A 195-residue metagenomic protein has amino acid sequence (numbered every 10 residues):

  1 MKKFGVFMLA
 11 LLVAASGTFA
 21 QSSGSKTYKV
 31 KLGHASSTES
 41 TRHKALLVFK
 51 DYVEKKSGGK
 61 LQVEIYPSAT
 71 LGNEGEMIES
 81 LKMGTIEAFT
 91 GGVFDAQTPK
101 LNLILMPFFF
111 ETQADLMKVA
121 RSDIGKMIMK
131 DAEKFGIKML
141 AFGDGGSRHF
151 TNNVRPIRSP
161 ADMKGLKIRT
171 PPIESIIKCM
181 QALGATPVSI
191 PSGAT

Functional and structural regions predicted by a protein language model:
M1-K29: Short, low-complexity disordered leader/linker segments with a strong preference for bacterial N-terminal type II
F19-H34, E54-Q62, E133, P156-K167: Immediate post-signal peptide segment of exported/extracytoplasmic ligand-binding proteins
K31-V48, S68-N73: Extracytoplasmic "Venus flytrap"
E39-E64, S175-K178: Short, polar/charged alpha-helical segment
V48, Q62-L81, T85-E87, T112: Extracytoplasmic small-molecule ligand-binding "clamshell" domains of the periplasmic binding protein/Venus flytrap
K50-E54, K82, E87, G92-I190: Contiguous mixed-secondary-structure segments that line small-molecule binding/active-site clefts of soluble domains
V63-G72, I168-T170, A185-A194: Short beta-strand-to-loop elements that line the ligand-binding cleft of bilobed periplasmic-binding protein-like
E74-I78, I176, T195: Short, hydrophobic alpha-helical packing/hinge segments within bilobed ligand-binding/sensory domains
